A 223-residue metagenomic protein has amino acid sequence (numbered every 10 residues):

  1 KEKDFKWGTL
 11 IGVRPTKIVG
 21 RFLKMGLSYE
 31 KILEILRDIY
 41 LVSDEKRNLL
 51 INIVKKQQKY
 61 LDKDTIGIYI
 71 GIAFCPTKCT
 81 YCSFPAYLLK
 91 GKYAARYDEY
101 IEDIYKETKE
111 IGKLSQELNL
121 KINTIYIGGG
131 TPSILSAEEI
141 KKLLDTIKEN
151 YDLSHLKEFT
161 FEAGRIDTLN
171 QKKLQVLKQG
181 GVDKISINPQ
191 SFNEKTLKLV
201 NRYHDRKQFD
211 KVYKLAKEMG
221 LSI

Functional and structural regions predicted by a protein language model:
E2-D4, K24-Y69, L118: N-terminal [4Fe-4S]-dependent radical SAM core
G12-P15, N193: N-terminal alpha-helical segment
V13, M25-G26, Y203: Residues at alpha-helix boundaries and the short loops/turns that link adjacent helices
G71-A86: Local cysteine-cluster metal-coordination motifs and their immediate loop/turn environment, predominantly Fe-S cluster
A86-I223: Conserved non-cysteine loop/helix-boundary elements of the Radical SAM core domain that shape
